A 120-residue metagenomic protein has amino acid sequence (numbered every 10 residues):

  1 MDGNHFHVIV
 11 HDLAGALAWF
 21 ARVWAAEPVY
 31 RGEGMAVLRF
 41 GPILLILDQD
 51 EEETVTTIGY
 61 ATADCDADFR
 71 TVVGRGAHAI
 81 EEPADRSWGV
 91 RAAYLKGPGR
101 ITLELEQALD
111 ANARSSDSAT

Functional and structural regions predicted by a protein language model:
M1-L17, L44, T56-Y60, L109-T120: N-terminal beta-strand motif that seeds the catalytic metal site of vicinal oxygen chelate
G3-H11, A36-R39, D50-R75, R91-K96 (+1 more regions): Vicinal oxygen chelate
H5, I9, L13-V37: N-terminal first-folded block
A18, E51-E52, A79-I80: General secondary-structure edge motif
A25-T56, T102-L109: Conserved short beta-strand elements that form part of the metal-binding/catalytic scaffold of enzyme active sites
I46, D66-D68, A113: Residue-level signal for secondary-structure boundary sites
V73-T120: Vicinal oxygen chelate
